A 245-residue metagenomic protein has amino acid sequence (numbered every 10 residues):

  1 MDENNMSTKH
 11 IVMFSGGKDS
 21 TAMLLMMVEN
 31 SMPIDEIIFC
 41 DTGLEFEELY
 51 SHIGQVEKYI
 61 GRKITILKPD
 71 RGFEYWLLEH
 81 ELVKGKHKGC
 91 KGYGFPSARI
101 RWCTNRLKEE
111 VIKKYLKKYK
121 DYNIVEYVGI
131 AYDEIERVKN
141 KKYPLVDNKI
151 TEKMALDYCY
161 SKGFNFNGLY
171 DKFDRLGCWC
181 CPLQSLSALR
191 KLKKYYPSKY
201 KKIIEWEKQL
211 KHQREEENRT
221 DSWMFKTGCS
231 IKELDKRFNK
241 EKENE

Functional and structural regions predicted by a protein language model:
D2-E245: Nucleotide-activated chemistry modules centered on ATP-dependent adenylation/adenylyltransferase
